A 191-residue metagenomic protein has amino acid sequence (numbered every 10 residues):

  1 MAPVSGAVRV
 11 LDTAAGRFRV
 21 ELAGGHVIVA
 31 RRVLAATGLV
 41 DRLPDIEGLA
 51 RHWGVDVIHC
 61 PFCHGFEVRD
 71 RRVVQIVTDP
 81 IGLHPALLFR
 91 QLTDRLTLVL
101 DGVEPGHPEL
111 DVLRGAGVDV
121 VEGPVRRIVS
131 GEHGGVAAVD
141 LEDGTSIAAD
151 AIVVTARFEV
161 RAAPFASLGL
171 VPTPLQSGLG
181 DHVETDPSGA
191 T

Functional and structural regions predicted by a protein language model:
A2-V4, I58, D119-V121: General small-molecule cofactor/ligand-binding pocket signal
V4-R17, E122-G134: A conserved short coil-to-beta-strand element within the FAD-binding core of flavoproteins
A23-G25, E142-G144: Glycine-centered tight beta-turn/hairpin loop motif at sheet-sheet or coil-to-beta transitions
V27-V40, A149-R157: Short hydrophobic core segments
L39-A86: Glycine-rich dinucleotide-binding loop and its adjacent helix/turn
R51-E67, F158-T191: FAD-site-proximal beta/loop scaffold in flavoenzymes
I81-I128: Rossmann-like dinucleotide-binding cores of NAD(P)H-dependent redox enzymes
